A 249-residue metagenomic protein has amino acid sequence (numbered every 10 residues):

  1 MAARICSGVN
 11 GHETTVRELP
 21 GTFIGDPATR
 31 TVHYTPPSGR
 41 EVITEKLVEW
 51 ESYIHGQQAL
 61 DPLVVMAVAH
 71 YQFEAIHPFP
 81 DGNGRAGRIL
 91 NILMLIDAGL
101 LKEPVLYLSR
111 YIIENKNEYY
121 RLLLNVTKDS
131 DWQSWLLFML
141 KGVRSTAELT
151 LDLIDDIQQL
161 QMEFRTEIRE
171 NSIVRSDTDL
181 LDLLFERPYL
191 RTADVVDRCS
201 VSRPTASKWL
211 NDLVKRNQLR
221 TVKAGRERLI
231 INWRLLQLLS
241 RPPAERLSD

Functional and structural regions predicted by a protein language model:
M1-D249: FIC/Doc superfamily catalytic core
